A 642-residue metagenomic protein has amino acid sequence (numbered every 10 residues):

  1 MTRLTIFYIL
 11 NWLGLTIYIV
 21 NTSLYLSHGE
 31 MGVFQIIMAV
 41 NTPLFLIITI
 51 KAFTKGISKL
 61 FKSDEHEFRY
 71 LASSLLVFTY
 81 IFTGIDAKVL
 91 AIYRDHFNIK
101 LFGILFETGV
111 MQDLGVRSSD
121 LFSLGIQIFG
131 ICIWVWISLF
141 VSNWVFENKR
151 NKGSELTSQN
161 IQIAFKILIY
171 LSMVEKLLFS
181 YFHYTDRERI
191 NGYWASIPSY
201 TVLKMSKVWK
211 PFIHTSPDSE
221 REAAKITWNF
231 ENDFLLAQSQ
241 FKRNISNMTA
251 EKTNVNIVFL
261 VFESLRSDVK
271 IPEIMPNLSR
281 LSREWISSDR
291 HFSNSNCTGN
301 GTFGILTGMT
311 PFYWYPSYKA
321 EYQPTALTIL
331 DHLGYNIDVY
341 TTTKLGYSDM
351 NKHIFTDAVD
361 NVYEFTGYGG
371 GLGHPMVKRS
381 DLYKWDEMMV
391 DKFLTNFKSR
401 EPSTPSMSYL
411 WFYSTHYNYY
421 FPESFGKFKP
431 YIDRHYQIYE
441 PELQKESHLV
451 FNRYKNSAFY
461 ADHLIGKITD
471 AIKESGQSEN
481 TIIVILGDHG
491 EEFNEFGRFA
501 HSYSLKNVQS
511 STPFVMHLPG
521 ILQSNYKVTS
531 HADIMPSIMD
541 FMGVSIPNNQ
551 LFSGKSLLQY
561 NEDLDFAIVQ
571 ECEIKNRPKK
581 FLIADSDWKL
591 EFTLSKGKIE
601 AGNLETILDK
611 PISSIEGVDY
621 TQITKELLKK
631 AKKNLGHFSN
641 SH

Functional and structural regions predicted by a protein language model:
M1-M205: Transmembrane and membrane-interface helices of multi-pass, inner-membrane envelope-modifying transferases
T5-I9, H66-E67, L139, N143-N148 (+4 more regions): Membrane-interface soluble catalytic domains
L15, F262-S267, N296, T310-F312 (+9 more regions): Short, solvent-exposed loop/turn segments at secondary-structure junctions
Y170-Q437, G554-L557: Active-site-proximal alpha/beta segments of enzymes that process anionic O-linked groups
S317-P324, H448-Y460, S504-S510, I521-S537 (+1 more regions): A short beta-strand-to-alpha-helix junction
V390-K398, I432-T481: A long, amphipathic alpha-helix that forms part of the scaffold/cap immediately adjacent to metal-dependent active
K473-G520: Histidine-centered active-site microenvironments of extracellular/periplasmic hydrolases and transferases
